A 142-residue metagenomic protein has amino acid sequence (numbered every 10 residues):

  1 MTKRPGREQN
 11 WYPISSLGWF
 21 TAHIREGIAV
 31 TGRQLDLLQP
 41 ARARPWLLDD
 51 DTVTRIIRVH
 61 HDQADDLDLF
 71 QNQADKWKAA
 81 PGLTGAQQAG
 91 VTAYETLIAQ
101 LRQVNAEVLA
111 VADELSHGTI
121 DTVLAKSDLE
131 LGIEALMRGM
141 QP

Functional and structural regions predicted by a protein language model:
M1-Q9, A79, A89-E95, N105: A contiguous, well-structured "functional interface" segment within a domain
T2, T21, T31, T52-T54 (+5 more regions): Residue-identity detector for threonine
K3-D50, G139-M140: Short terminal alpha-helical segments
P13, L17-F20, I24, D49 (+5 more regions): Amphipathic alpha-helical coiled-coil segments and their boundaries
A22-R25, A29-G32, D36, R58-D68 (+2 more regions): Generic structural signal for well-ordered, non-transmembrane alpha-helical segments in soluble/cytosolic regions
D36, A43, A79-G82, A106 (+2 more regions): Alpha-helical coiled-coil oligomerization motifs
D36-P81: Amphipathic alpha-helical interaction modules
Q87-P142: Amphipathic alpha-helical binding modules
